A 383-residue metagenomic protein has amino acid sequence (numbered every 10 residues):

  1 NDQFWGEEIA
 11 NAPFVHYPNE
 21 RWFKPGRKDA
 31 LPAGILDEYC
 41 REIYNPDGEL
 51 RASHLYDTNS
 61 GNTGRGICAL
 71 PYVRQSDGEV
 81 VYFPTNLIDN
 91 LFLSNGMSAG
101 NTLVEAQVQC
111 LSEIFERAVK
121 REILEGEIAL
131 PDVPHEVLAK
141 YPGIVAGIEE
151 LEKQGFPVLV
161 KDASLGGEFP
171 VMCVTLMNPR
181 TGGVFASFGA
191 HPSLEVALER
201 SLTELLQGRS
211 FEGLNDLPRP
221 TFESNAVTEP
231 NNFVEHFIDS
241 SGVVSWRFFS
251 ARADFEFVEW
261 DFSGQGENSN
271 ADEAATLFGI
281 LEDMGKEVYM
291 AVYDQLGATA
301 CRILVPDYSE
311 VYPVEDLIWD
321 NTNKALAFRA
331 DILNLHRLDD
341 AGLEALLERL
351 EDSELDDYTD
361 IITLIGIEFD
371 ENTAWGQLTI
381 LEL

Functional and structural regions predicted by a protein language model:
N1-L383: Helix-biased "structured C-terminal domain" signature
